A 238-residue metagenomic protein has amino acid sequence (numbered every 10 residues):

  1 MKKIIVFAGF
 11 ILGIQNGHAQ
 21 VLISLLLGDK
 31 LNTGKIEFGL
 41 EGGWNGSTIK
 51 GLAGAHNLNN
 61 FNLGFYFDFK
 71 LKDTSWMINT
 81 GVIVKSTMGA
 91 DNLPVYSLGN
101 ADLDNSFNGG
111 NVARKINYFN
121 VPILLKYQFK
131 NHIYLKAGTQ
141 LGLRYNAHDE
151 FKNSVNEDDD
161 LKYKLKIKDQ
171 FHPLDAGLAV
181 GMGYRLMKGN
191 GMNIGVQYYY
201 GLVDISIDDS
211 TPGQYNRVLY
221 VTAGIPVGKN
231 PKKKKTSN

Functional and structural regions predicted by a protein language model:
M1-L25, E41, T222-V227: Bacterial Sec-dependent N-terminal signal peptides
T33, K72-T74, K130, M187-G189 (+1 more regions): Outer-membrane beta-barrel channels and translocator barrels
G34-F38, N57-F61, K115-F119, H172-L178 (+1 more regions): Residues that define the transmembrane beta-barrel architecture of outer-membrane proteins
E37-G39, S75-M77, L124, Y134 (+4 more regions): Membrane-spanning beta-strand positions in outer-membrane beta-barrel proteins
L40-W44, L63-F69, V82-V84, V121-Y127 (+4 more regions): Residues on the lipid-exposed face of transmembrane beta-strands in outer-membrane beta-barrel proteins
W44-Y66: Surface-exposed strand-loop-strand hairpins of Gram-negative outer-membrane beta-barrel proteins
G51-G54, S86-N117, Y145-L174, I205-P212 (+1 more regions): Flexible, solvent-exposed loop segments that connect beta-strands
R185-M192, Y215-N238: Outer-membrane beta-barrel "beta-signal"
